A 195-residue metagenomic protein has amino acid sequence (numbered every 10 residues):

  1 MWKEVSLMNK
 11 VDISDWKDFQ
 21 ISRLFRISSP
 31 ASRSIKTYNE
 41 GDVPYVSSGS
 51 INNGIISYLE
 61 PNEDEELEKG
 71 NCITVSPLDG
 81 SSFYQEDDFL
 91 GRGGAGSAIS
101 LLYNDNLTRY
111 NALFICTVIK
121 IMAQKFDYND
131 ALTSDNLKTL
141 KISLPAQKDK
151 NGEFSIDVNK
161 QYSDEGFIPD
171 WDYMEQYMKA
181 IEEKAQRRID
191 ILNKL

Functional and structural regions predicted by a protein language model:
M1-A31, N39-N53, K150-L195: Non-catalytic DNA-recognition/assembly elements of restriction-modification systems
I21, Y45-V46, T74-P77, E86 (+3 more regions): General detector of folded, globular domains
Y58-I121: A short beta-sheet element
P61, D87-F89, D127-T133, K184-N193: Short, tandemly repeated low-complexity microdomains enriched for cysteine and small residues
A98, C116-K160, L192: Glycine-anchored helix-breaking recognition loops at helix->coil/strand junctions
